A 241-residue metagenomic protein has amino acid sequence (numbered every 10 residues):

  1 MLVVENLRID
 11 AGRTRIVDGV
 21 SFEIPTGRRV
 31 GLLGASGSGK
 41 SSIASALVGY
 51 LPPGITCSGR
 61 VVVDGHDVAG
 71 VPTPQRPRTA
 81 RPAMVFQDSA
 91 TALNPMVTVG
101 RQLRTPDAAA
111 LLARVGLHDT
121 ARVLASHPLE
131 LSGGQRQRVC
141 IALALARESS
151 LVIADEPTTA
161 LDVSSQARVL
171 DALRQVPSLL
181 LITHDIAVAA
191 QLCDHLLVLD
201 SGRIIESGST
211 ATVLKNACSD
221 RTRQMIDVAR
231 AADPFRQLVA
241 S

Functional and structural regions predicted by a protein language model:
P52, T56, D67-A83, R101 (+1 more regions): ABC ATPase NBD coupling module
G54, V85, G116, L214-S241: C-terminal boundary and immediately downstream tail of ABC-type ATPase nucleotide-binding domains
H127-L131, Q135: Conserved ABC ATPase signature
T183-H184: H-loop/switch region of ABC-family ATPase nucleotide-binding domains
A189-Q191: A short, surface-exposed alpha-helical micro-motif characterized by mixed small hydrophobic and charged/polar residues
S207-G208: ABC ATPase "signature
